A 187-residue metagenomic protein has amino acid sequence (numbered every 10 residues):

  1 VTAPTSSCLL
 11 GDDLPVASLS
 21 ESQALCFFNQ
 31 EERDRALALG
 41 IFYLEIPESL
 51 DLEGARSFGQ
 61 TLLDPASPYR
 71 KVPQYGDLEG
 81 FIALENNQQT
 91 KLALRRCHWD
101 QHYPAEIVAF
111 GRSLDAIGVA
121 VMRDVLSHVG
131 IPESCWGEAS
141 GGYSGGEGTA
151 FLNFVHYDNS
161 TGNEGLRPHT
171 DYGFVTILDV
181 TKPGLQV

Functional and structural regions predicted by a protein language model:
V1-V187: Peripheral, non-catalytic segments flanking oxidoreductase cores
